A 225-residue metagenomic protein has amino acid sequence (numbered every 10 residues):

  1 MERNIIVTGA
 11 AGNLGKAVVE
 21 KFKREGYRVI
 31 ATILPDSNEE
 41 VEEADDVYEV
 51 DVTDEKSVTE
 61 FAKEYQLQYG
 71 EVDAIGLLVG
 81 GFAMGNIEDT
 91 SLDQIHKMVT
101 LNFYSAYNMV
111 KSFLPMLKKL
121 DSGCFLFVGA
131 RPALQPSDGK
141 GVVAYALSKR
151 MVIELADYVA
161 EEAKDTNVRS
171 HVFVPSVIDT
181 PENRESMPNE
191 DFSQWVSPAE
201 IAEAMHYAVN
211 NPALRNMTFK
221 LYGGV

Functional and structural regions predicted by a protein language model:
R3, E71-V72, L117-A130, D165-R169 (+1 more regions): Active-site loop of short-chain dehydrogenase/reductase
A11, G15-V19: N-terminal Rossmann NAD(P)H-binding glycine-rich loop of SDR-like oxidoreductase domains
E43-K56: Rossmann-fold cofactor-recognition segment
L78-M84: Conserved NAD(P)H cofactor-binding loop of Rossmann-fold oxidoreductase domains
N86-I87, Q94-V99: Substrate-binding pocket helix/loop in short-chain dehydrogenase/reductase
C124-K164: Catalytic loop of short-chain dehydrogenase/reductase
D165, V172-F173, T180, P188-V225: C-terminal helical subdomain
